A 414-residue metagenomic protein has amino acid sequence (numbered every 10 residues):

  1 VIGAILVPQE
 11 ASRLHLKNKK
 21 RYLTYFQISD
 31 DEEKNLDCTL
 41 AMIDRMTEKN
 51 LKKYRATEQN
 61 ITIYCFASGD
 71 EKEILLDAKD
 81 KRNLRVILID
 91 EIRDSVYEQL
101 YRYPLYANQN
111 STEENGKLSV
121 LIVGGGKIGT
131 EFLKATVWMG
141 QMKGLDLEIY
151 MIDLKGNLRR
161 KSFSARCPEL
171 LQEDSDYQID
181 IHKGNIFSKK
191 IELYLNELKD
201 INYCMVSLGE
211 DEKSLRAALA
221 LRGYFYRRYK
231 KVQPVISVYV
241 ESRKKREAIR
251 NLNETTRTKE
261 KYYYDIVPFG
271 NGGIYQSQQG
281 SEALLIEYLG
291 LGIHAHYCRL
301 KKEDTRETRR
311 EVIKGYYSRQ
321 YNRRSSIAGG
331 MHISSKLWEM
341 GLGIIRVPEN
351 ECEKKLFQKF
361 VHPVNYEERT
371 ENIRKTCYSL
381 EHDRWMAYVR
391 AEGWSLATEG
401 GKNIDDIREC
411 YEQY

Functional and structural regions predicted by a protein language model:
V1-S395, G400-N403, E412-Y414: Cytosolic regulatory regions of ion transport systems
